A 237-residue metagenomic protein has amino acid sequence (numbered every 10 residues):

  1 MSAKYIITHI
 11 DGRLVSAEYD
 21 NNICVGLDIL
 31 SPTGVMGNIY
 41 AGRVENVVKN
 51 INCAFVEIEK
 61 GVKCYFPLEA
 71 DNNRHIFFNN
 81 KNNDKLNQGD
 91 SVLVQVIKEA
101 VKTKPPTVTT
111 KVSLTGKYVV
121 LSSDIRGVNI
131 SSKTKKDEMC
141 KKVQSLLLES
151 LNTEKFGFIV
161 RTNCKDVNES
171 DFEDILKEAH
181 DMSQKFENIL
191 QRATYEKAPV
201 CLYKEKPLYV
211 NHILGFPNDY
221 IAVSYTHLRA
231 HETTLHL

Functional and structural regions predicted by a protein language model:
M1-G34, N38-V44, I51, K85-R229: OB-fold/S1-family RNA-binding modules
V47, D71, A230: Hydrophobic pocket-lining residues within nucleotide cofactor-binding pockets
N52-V56: Short aromatic-glycine-enriched beta-strand elements
I58-E59, K111: A structural signal for conserved, well-ordered secondary-structure elements that form binding/interaction cores
V62-A70: A short macromolecule-binding patch
R74-F77: A cross-kingdom feature marking solvent-exposed beta-strand/loop segments within repeated, beta-rich binding/scaffold
N80-N83: S4-like RNA-binding module at protein N-termini
H227-A230, T234-L237: Single conserved hydrophobic/aromatic residue that forms the stacking wall/gate of nucleotide- or nucleobase-binding
